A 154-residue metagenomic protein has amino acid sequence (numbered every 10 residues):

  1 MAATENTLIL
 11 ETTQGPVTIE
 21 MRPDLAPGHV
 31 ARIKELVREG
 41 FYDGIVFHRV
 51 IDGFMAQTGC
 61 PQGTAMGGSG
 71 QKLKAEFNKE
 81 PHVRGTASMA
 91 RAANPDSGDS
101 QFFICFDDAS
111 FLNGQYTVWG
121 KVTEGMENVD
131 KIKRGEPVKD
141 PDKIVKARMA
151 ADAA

Functional and structural regions predicted by a protein language model:
M1-A154: Cyclophilin-like peptidyl-prolyl cis-trans isomerases
